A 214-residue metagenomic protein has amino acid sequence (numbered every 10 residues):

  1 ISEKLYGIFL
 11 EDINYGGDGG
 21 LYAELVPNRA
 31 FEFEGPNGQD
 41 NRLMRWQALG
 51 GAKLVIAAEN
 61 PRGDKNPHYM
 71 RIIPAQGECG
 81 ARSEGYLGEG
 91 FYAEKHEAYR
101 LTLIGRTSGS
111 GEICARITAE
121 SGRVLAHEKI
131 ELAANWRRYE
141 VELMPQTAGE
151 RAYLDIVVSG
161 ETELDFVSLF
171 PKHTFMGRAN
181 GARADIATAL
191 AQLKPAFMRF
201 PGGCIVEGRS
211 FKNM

Functional and structural regions predicted by a protein language model:
I1-M214: Extracellular and organelle-lumenal recognition/adhesion modules and their flexible linkers in secreted
